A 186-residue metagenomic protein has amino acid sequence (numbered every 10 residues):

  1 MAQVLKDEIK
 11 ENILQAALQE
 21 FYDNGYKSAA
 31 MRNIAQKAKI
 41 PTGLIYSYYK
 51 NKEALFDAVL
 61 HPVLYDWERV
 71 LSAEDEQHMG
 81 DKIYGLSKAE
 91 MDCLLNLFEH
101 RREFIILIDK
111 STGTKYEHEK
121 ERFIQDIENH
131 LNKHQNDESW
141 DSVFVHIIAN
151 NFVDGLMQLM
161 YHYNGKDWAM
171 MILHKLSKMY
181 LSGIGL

Functional and structural regions predicted by a protein language model:
M1-K6: N-terminal intrinsically disordered/low-complexity leader segments
N12, A16, E20-A54, A58: Helix-turn-helix
M31, H61-L71: Short, basic, alpha-helical segments at the C-terminal edge of helix-turn-helix-like DNA-binding modules
D57-V63, Y116-E119: Alpha-helical DNA-contacting segments of helix-turn-helix folds
A58, S72-E99: Hydrophobic alpha-helical connector segments
E68, D92-L95, T112-D137, V143-N150: Amphipathic alpha-helical packing segments from all-alpha helical-bundle domains
I105-D109, Q135-L181: Hydrophobic/aromatic-rich alpha-helical bundle segments in the mid-to-C-terminal region
